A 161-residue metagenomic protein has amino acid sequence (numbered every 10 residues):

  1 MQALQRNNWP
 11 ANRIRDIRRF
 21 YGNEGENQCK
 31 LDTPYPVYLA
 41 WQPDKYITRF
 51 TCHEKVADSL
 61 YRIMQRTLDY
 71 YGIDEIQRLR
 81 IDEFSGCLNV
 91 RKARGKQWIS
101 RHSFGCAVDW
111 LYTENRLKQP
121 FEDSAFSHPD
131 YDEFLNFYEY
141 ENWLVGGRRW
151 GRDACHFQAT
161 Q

Functional and structural regions predicted by a protein language model:
M1-N8: Polar/acidic, low-complexity leader/linker segments enriched in S/T/G and N/D
W9, T48-S59, I99-H102, D123-D130: Extracytoplasmic/periplasmic, Sec-exported soluble proteins
P10-L79: Active-site acidic/histidine clusters and adjacent loop/turn architecture that either coordinate catalytic ions
F20-N23, F84, A93, L144-V145: Intrinsically disordered, low-complexity segments enriched in small/polar residues
E24, Y35, K92, K96 (+1 more regions): Solvent-exposed, flexible loop/coil residues
M64-C106: Active-site-adjacent loop/helix surface patches within enzyme catalytic domains that shape the substrate-binding cleft
G95-Q161: Catalytic cores and adjacent binding grooves of peptidoglycan-active enzymes
